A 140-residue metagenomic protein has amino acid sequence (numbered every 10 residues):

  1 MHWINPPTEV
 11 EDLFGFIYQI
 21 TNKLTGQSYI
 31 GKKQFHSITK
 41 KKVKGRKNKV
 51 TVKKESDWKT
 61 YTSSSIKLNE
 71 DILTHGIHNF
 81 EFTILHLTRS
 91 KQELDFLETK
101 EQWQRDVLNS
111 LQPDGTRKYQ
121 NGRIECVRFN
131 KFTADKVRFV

Functional and structural regions predicted by a protein language model:
M1-E11, H86-V140: Boundary/linker segments flanking structured domains
M1-K42, K136-V140: GIY-YIG nuclease catalytic motif and its immediate N-terminal context
F14-F16, I72, Q120: Generic hydrophobic, helix-prone segments enriched in Leu/Val/Ile
N22, K33, T62-S65, R123 (+1 more regions): Generic alpha-helical secondary structure signal
Q34-K91: Conserved short loop/helix modules at catalytic or binding sites in compact beta-alpha or helix-hairpin-helix contexts
